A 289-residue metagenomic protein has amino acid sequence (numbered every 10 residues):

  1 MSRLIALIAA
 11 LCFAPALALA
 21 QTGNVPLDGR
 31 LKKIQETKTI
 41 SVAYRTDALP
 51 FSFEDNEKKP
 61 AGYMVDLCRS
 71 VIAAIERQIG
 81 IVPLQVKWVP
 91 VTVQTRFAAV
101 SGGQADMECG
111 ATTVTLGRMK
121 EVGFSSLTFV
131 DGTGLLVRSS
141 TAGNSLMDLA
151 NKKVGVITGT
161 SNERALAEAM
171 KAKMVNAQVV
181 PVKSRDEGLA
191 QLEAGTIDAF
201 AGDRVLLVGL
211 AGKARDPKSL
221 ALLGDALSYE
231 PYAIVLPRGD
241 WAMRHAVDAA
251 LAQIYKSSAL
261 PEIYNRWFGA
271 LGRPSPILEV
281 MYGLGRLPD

Functional and structural regions predicted by a protein language model:
Q21-V25, L31, G62-A74, S140 (+5 more regions): Extended ligand-binding regions for polar small-molecule ligands
Q21-V25, N162-V180, K218-L222, A252-D289: Ligand-binding clefts/hinges and TM-proximal coupling segments of bilobed small-molecule sensing domains
T22-E108: Extracytoplasmic small-molecule ligand-binding "clamshell" domains of the periplasmic binding protein/Venus flytrap
L27-D28, I81-A98, T141-A142, V179-A190 (+1 more regions): Short helix-initiation/N-cap motifs at beta->coil->alpha
T46, F129-V137, R204, A211-L251 (+1 more regions): Periplasmic-binding protein-like
T46-P50, P60-R77, T113, D131-R185 (+1 more regions): Bilobed "Venus flytrap"/periplasmic-binding protein-like clamshell domains and structurally analogous long
R69, A73, G80-D148, L287-D289: Acidic, polar ligand-binding/catalytic clefts
Q94-T95, C109-K120, A165-A172, E193-S228: A ligand-binding cleft/hinge motif common to bilobed small-molecule-binding domains
